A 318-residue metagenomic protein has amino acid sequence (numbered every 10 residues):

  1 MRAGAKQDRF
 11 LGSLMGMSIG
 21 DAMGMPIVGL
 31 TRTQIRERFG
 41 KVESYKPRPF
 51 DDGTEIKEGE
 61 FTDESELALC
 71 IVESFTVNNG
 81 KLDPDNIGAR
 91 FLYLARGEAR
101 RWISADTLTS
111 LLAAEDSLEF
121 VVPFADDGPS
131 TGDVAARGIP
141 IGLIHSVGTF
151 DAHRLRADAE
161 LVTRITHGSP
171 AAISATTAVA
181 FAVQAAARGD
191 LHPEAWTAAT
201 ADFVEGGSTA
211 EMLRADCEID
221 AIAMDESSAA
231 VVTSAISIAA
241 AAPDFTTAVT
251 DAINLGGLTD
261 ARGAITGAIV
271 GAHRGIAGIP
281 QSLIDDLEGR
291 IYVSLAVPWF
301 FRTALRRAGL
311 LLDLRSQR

Functional and structural regions predicted by a protein language model:
M1-R318: Structured, active/binding-site neighborhoods that engage oxygen-rich ligands
